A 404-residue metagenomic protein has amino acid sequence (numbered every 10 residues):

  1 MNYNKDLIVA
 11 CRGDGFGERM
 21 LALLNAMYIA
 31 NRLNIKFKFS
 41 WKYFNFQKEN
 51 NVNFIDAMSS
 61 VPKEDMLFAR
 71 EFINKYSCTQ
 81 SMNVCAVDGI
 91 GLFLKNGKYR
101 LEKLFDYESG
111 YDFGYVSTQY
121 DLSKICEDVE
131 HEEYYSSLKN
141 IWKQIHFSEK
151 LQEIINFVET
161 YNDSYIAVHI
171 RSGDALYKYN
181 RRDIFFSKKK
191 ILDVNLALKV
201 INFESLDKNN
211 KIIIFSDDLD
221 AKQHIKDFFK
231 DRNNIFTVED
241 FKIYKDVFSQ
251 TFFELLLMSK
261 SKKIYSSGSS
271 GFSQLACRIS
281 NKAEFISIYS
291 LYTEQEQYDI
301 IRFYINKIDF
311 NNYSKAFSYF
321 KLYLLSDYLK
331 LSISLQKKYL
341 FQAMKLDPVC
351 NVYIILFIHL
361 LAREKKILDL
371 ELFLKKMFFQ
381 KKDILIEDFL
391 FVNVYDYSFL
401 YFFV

Functional and structural regions predicted by a protein language model:
N2-N180: Secretory-pathway glycan-assembly enzymes, especially type II membrane glycosyltransferases that use nucleotide-sugar
A10-D14, M20, L24-M27, F44 (+1 more regions): A donor-sugar binding/catalytic signature common to diverse glycosyltransferases and related nucleotide-sugar
W41-Q47, E64, D218-D220, S290-Y292 (+1 more regions): Short beta-alpha junction loops
E49-D65, K222-R232, L372-L374, Y395-Y401: Short, aromatic/basic amphipathic alpha-helical patches
A175-F215: Conserved catalytic-core segment of nucleotide-activated headgroup transferases in glycan assembly
N210-A283: Donor-binding and catalytic core of enzymes assembling or modifying cell-surface/extracellular glycoconjugates
L291-F310, S332-Q342: Repeat-mediated protein-protein interaction surfaces in helical alpha-solenoids
N312-V404: Alpha-helical protein-protein interaction scaffolds
